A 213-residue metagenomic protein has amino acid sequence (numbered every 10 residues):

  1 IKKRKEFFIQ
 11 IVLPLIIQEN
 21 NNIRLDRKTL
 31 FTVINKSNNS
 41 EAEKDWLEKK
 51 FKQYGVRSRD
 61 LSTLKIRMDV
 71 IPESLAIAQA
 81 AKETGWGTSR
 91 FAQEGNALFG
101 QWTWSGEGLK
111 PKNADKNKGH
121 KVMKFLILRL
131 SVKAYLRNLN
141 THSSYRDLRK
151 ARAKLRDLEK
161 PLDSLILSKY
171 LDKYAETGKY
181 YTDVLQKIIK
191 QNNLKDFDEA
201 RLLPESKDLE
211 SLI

Functional and structural regions predicted by a protein language model:
I1-A78, K82-I213: Catalytic cores of secreted/periplasmic lytic hydrolases that degrade extracellular macromolecules
